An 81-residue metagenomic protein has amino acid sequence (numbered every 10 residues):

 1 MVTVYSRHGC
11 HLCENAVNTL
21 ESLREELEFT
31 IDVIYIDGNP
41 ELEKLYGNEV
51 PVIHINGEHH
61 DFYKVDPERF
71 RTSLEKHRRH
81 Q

Functional and structural regions predicted by a protein language model:
M1-S22: Local sequence-structure signature of Cys/Sec-based thiol-disulfide redox active-site neighborhoods
R24-E28: Short helix-capping segments at alpha-helix termini
F29-P40: Thiol-based oxidoreductase modules, predominantly thioredoxin-like and allied folds used for disulfide exchange
P40-G47: N-terminal beta-loop-helix "entrance" segment that forms/cooperates in small-molecule cofactor or anionic ligand
G47-I53: Structural micro-motif
I55-Q81: Non-catalytic, surface beta->alpha helical segment in thiol-disulfide oxidoreductase systems
